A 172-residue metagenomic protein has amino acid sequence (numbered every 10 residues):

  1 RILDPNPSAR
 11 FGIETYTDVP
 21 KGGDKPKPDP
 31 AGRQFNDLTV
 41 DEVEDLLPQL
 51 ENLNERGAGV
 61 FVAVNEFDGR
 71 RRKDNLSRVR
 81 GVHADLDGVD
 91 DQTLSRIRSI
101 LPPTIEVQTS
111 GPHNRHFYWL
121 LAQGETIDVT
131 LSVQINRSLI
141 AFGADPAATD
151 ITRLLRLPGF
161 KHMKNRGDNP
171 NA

Functional and structural regions predicted by a protein language model:
R1-G81, R153, K161-K164: DNA replication initiation on ssDNA origins
I2-N6, I100-T109: Short, glycine- and small/hydrophobic-rich beta-strand elements in well-ordered beta-sheets
E14-V19, L86-D87, Q108-G111: Short loop/turn segments at strand-loop or loop-helix junctions that form parts of catalytic or ligand-binding pockets
Q34-L50, Q108-S110, T130-F142: A signal for specific C-terminal beta-sheet/loop modules enriched in small/flexible residues with GP/PG/PP motifs
V62-I100, L121-A172: DNA replication initiation modules
E106-Y118, L155: Short, conserved phosphate-binding/catalytic loop or strand-edge motifs used in phosphoryl-/nucleotidyl-transfer
